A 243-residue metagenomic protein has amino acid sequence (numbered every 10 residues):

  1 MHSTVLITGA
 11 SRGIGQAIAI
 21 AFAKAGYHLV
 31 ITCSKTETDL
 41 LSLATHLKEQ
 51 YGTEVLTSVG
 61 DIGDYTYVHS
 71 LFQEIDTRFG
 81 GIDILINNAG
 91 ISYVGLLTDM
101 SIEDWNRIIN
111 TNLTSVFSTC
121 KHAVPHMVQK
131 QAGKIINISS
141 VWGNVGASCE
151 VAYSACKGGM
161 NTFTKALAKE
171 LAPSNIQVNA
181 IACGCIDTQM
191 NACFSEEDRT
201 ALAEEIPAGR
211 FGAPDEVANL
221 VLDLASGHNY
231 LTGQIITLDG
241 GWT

Functional and structural regions predicted by a protein language model:
S11-G13: Conserved glycine-rich cofactor-binding loop
L96-L97, D104-I109, N191, D198 (+1 more regions): Substrate-binding pocket helix/loop in short-chain dehydrogenase/reductase
C120, C156, T164: Active-site helix of classical SDR
P125, K169-P173: Alpha-helical segment proximal to the catalytic Tyr-Lys
A132, R210-L238: C-terminal substrate-recognition "lid" of short-chain dehydrogenase/reductases
S140: Residue(s) in the substrate-gating loop at a strand-loop-helix junction that position the organic substrate next
A172, Q177, L231-G233: Short, small/polar-rich loop/turn modules that mediate ligand/substrate recognition or access, typified
